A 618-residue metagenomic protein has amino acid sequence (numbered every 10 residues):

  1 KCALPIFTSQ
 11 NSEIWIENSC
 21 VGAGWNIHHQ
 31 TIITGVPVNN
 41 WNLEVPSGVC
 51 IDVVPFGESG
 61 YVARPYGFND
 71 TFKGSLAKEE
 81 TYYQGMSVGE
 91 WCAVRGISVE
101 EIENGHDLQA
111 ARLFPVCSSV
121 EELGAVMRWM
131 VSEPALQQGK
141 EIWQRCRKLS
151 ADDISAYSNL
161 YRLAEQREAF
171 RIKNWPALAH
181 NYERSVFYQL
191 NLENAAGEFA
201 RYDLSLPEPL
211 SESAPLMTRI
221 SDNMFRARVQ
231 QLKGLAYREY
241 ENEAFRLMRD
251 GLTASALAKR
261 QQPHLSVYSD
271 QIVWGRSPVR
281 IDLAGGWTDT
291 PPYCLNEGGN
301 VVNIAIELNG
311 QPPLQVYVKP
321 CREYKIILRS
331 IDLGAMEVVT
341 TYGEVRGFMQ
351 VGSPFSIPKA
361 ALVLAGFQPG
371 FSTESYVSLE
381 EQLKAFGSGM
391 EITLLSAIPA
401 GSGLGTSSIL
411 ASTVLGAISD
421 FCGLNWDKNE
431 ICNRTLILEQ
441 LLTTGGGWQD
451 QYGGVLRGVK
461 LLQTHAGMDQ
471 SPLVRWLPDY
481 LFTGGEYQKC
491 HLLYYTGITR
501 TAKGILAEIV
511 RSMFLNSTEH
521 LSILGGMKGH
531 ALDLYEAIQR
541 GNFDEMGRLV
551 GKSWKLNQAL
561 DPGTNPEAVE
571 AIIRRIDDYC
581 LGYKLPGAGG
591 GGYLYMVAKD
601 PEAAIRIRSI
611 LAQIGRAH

Functional and structural regions predicted by a protein language model:
C2-L4, A617-H618: Conserved small/polar residues in nucleotide/adenosyl-binding loops
P5-R147: Glycine-rich hexapeptide-repeat left-handed beta-helix
F114-K384, L424, N433-T444, Q451-L585 (+1 more regions): C-terminal nucleotide
V339-R346, S388-A400: Glycine/charged-rich beta-loop-alpha catalytic/anionic-binding loops adjacent to active sites
E391-L395, T435, A617: Extended hydrophobic secondary-structure segments that form protein cores and membrane-embedded regions
I398-S402, C580-Y583: Short pre-catalytic strand/loop immediately N-terminal to key active-site residues, enriched for Gly-Thr
S402-L424: DPxDG-like acidic metal-binding loop motif
G589-G591: Glycine-rich nucleotide-binding loop
